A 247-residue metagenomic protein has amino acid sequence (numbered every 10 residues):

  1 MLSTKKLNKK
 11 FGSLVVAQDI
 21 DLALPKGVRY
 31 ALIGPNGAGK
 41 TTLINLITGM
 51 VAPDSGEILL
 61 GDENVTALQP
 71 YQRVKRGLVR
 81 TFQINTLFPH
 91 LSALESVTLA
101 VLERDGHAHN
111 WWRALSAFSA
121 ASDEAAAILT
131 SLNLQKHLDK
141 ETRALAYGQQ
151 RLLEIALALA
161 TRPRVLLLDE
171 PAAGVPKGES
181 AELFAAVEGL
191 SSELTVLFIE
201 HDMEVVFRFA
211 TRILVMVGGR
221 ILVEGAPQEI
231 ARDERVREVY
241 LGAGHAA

Functional and structural regions predicted by a protein language model:
M1-A247: Glycine-rich phosphate-binding loops of nucleotide-dependent enzymes
